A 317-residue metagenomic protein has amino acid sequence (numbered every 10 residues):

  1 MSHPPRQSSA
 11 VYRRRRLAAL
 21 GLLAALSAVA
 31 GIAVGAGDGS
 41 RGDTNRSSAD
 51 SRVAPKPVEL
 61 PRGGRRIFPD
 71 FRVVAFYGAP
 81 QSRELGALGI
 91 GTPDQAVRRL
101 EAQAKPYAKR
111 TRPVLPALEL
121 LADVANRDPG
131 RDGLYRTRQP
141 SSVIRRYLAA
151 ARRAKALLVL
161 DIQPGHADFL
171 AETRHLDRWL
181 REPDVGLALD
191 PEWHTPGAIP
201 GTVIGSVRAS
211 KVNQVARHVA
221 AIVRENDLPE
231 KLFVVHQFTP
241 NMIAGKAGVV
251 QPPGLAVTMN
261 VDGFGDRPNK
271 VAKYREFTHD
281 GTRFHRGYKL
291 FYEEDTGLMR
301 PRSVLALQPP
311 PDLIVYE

Functional and structural regions predicted by a protein language model:
S2-A24: N-terminal export and membrane-targeting signals
V29-S51: C-terminal region of N-terminal signal peptides and the immediate post-cleavage residues of exported proteins
F71-A75, P113-E119, K155-V159, D184-A188 (+3 more regions): Structural preference for beta-strand elements that scaffold enzyme active sites
F76-L148: N-terminal carbohydrate-binding/catalytic regions of secreted carbohydrate-active enzymes
A79-Q81, L121-A125, Q163-G165, D190-H194 (+3 more regions): Active-site beta-loop-alpha junctions enriched in small/polar residues
D168-L180, I243-V249: Distinct, well-ordered alpha-helical segments
E182-T202, S206, F233-V234: Active-site groove signature of glycoside hydrolases
V203-Y316: Surface-exposed substrate-engagement region within the catalytic domains of secreted or surface-exposed extracellular
